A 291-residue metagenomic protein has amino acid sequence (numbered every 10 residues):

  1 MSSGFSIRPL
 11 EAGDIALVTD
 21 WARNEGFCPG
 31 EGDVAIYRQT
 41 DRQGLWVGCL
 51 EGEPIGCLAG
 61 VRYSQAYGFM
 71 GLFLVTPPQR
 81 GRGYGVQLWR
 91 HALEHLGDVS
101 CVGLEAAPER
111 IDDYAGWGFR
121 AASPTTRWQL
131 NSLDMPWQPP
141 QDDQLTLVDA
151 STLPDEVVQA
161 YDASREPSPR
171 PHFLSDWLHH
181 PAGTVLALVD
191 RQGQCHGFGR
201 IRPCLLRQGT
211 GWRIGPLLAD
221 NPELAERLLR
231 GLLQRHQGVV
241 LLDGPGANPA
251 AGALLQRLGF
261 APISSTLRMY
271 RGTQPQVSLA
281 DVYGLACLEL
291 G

Functional and structural regions predicted by a protein language model:
I7-L10, I15, D20-W21, R38 (+2 more regions): Ligand-binding pocket scaffold of soluble enzyme catalytic domains
A16, F119-T210: Amide-forming acyltransferase catalytic core, primarily the GNAT-like/NAT-type and related acyltransferase folds
G30, A35-G56, Y67-F69, S100-C101 (+2 more regions): A short helix-loop-beta-strand connector motif used in the catalytic cores of GNAT acetyltransferases and, in some
V47, E53-R62, G68-L74, Q194-R207 (+1 more regions): Conserved beta-strand in the GNAT
V75, G81-E94, N221-Q234, A253: Conserved acetyl-CoA-binding loop-helix of GNAT-fold acetyltransferases
P77-Q144, D149-D155: Contiguous mid-protein beta-loop-alpha structural module that forms a pocket-lining wall or clamp of enzyme active
A106, W117-P136, P216-L218, V239-G291: Active-site/acyl-donor-binding loops of N-acyltransferases
C195-I201, L206-A247: Flexible loop/N-cap segments at domain edges
